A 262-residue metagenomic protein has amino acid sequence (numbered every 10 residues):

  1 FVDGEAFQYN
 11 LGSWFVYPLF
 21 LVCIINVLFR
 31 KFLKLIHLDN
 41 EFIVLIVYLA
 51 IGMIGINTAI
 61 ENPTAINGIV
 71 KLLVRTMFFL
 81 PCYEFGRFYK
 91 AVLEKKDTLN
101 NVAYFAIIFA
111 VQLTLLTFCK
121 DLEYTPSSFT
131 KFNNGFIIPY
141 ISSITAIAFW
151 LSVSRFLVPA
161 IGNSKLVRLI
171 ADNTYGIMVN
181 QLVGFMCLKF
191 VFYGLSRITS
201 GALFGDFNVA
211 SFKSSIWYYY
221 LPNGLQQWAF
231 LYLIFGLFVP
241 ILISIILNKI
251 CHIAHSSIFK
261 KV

Functional and structural regions predicted by a protein language model:
F1-V262: Alpha-helical transmembrane segments and their immediate juxtamembrane cytosolic regions
